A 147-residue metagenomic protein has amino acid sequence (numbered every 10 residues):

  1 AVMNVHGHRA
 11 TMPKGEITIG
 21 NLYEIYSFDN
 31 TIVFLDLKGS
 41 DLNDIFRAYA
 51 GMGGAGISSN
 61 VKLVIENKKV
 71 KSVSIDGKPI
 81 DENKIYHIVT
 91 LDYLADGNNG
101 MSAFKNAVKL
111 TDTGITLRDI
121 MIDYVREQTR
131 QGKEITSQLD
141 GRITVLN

Functional and structural regions predicted by a protein language model:
A1-N147: Feature captures C-terminal
